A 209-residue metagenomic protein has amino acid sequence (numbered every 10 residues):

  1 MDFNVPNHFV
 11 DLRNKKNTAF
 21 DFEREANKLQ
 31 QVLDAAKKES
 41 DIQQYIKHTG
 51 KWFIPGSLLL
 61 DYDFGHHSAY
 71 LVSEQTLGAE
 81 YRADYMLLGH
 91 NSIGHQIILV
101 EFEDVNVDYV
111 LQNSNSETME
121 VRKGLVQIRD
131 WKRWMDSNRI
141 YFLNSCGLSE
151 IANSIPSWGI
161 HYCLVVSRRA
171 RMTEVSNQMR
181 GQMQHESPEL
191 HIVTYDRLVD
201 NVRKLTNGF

Functional and structural regions predicted by a protein language model:
M1-F209: Charged, terminal alpha-helix-loop-beta segments that serve as non-catalytic nucleic-acid engagement and/or assembly
